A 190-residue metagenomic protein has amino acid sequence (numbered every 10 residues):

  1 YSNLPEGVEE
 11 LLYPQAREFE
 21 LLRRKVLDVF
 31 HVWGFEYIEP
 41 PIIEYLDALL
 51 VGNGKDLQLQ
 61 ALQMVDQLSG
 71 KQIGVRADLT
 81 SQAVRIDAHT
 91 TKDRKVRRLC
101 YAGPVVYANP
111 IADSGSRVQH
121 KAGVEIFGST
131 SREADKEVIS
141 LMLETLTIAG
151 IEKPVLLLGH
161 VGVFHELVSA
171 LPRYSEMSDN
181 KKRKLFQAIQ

Functional and structural regions predicted by a protein language model:
Y1-Q190: Extended, charged alpha-beta segments that form solvent-exposed binding/catalytic grooves in nucleic-acid-handling
